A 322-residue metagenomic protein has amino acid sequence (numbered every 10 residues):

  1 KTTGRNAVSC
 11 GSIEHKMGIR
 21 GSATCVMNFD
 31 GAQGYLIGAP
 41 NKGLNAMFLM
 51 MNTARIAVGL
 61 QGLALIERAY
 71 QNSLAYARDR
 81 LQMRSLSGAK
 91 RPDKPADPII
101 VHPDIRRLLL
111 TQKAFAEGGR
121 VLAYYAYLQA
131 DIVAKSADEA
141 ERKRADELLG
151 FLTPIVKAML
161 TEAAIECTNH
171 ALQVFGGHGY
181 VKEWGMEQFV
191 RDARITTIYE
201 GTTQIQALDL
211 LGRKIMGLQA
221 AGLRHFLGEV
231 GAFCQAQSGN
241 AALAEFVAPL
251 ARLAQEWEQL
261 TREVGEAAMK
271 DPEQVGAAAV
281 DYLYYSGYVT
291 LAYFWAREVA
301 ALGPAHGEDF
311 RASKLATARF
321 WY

Functional and structural regions predicted by a protein language model:
K1-E256: Internal glycine-rich alpha/beta core junctions
G217, F233-Y322: C-terminal amphipathic alpha-helical interaction region
